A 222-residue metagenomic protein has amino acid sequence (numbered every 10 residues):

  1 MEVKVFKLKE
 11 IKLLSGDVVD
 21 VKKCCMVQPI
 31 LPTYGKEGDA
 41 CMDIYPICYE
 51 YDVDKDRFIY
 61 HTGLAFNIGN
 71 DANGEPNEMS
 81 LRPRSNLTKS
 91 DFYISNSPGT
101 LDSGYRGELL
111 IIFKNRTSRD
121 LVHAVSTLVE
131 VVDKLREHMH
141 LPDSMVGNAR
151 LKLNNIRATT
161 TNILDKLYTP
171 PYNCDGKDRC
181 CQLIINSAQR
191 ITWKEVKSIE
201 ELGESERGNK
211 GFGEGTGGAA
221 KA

Functional and structural regions predicted by a protein language model:
M1-A222: DUTPase catalytic domain/fold
